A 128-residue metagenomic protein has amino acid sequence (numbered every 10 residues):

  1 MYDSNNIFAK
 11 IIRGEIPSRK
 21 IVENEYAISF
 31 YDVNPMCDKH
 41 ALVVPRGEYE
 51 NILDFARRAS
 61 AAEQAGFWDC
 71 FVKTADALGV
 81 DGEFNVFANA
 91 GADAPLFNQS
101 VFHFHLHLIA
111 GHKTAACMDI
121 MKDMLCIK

Functional and structural regions predicted by a protein language model:
M1-K128: HIT superfamily nucleotide-processing domains
